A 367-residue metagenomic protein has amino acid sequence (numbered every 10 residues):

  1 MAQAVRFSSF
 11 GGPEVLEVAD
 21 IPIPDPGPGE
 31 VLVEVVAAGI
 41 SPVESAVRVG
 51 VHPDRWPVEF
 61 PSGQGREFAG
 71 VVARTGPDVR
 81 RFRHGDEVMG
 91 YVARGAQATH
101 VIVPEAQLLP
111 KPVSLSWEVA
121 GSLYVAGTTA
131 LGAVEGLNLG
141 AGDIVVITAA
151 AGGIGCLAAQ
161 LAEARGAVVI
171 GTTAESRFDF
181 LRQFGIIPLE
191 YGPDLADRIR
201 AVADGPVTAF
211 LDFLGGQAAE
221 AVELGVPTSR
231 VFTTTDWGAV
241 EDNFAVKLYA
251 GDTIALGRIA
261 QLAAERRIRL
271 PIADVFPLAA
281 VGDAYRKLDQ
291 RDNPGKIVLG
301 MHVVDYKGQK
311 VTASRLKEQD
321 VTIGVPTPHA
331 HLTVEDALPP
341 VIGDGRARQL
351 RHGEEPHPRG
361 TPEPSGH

Functional and structural regions predicted by a protein language model:
P22-I40, H52-R94: Glycine-rich beta-strand-centered segment in the early N-terminal region that forms part of a ligand/cofactor-binding
A46, P57, E67, R74 (+1 more regions): NAD(P)H dinucleotide-binding glycine-rich loop of Rossmann-like/cofactor-binding domains, especially the beta1-alpha1
L123-G192: Mid-domain Rossmann-like dinucleotide-binding core that forms the NAD(H)/NADP(H) cofactor-binding site
F184-V246: Glycine-rich cofactor phosphate-binding loops and adjacent beta1-alpha1 units of small-molecule cofactor enzyme domains
T228-L270: Rossmann-fold dehydrogenase core element
G257-T312: C-terminal hydrophobic helical "lid"/dimerization subdomain of Rossmann-like NAD(P)H-dependent oxidoreductases
H357-P364: Short, intrinsically disordered C-terminal tails of secreted or membrane-associated proteins
